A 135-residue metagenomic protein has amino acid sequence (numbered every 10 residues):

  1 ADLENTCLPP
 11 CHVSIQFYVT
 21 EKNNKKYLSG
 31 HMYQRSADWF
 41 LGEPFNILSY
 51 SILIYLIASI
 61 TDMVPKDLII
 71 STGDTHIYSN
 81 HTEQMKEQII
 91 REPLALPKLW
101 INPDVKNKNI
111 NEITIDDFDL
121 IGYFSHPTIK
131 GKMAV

Functional and structural regions predicted by a protein language model:
A1-V135: Active-site helix-to-loop segments that bind/position phosphate- or nucleotide-bearing substrates and donors across
